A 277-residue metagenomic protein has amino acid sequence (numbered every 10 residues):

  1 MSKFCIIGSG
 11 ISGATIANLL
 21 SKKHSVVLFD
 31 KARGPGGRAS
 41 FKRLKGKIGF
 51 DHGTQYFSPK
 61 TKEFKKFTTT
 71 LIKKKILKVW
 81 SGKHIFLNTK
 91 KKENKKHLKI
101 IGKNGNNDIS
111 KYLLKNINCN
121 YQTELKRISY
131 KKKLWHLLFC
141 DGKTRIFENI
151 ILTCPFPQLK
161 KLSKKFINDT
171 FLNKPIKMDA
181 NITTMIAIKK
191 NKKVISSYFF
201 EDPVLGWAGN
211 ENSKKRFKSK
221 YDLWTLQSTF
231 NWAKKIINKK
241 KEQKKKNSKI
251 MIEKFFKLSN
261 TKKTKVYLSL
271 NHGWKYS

Functional and structural regions predicted by a protein language model:
C5-I7, F29, L137, R145-L159: Short hydrophobic core segments
C5-S9, N18-K45: Glycine-rich FAD pyrophosphate-binding loop
L19, S40-I85: N-terminal FAD cofactor-binding segment of flavoenzymes
G36, F147-S196: Central helical "cap/lid" subdomain
Y56-K62, I85-Y112, K239-I250: Short beta-strand to alpha-helix junction loop
Y121-H136: A conserved short coil-to-beta-strand element within the FAD-binding core of flavoproteins
D179, T183-E242, K246-L258: Active-site substrate-recognition segment that forms the wall of the catalytic cavity or substrate channel
E253-S277: Flavin (FAD/FMN) cofactor-binding core of flavoprotein oxidoreductases
